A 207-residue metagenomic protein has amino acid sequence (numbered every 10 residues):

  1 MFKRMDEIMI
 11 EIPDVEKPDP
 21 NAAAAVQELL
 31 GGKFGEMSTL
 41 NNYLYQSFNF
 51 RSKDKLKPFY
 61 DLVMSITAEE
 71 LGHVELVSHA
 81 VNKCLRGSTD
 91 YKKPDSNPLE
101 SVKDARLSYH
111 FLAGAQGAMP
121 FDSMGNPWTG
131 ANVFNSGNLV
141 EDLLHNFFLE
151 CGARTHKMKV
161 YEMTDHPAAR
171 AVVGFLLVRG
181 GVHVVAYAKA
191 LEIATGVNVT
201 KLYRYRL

Functional and structural regions predicted by a protein language model:
M1-L207: Non-heme di-metal
